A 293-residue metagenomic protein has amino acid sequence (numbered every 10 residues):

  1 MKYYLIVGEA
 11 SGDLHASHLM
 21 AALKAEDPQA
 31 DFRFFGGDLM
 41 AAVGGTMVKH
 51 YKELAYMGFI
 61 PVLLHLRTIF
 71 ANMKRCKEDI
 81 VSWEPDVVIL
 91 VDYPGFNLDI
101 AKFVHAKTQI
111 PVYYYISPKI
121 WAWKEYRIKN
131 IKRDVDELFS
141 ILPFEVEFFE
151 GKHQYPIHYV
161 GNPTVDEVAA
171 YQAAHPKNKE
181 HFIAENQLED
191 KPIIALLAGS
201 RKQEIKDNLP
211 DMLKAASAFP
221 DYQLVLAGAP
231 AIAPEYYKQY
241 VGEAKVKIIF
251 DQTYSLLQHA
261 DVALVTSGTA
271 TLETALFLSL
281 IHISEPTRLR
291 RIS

Functional and structural regions predicted by a protein language model:
Y3-N186, L197-N208, F219-D221: Active-site and donor-binding regions of nucleotide-sugar-utilizing enzymes
P85, V135, A260, L278-S279: Short, well-ordered alpha-helix to beta-strand connector turns
K191, K202-H259: Donor-nucleotide binding loops and adjacent catalytic segments primarily of GT-B fold Leloir glycosyltransferases
Y254, L272-E273: Short alpha-helical segment that forms part of, or immediately flanks, the ligand-binding pocket in carbohydrate-active
L257, A275-L276: Short alpha-helix at the nucleotide-sugar/activated-sugar donor binding site of glycosyltransferases and closely
Q258-T271, I281: Acidic donor-binding loop of glycosyltransferase active sites
H282-S293: Single conserved hydrophobic/aromatic residue that forms the stacking wall/gate of nucleotide- or nucleobase-binding
